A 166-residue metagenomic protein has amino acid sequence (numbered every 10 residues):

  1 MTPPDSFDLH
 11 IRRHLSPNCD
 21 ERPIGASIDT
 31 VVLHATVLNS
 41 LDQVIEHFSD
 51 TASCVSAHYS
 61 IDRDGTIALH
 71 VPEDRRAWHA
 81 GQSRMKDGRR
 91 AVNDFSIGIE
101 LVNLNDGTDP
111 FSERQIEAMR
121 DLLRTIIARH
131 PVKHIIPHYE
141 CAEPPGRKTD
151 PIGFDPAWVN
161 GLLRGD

Functional and structural regions predicted by a protein language model:
M1-I11, I24-G25, V102-D166: Basic/polar, cationic surfaces and motifs that engage anionic cell-wall and phosphate/carboxylate ligands
M1-R90: N-terminal catalytic cores of peptidoglycan-degrading enzymes
N18, N39, N93, N103-N105 (+1 more regions): Detector for Asparagine
L33, I97, I135-P137: Hydrophobic faces of well-ordered beta-strands that scaffold small-molecule active sites in alpha/beta enzyme cores
T51, H70-R76, F95, P144 (+1 more regions): Surface-exposed loop/turn and secondary-structure junction residues enriched for glycine/proline
R90-E100: Short coil-to-beta-strand
